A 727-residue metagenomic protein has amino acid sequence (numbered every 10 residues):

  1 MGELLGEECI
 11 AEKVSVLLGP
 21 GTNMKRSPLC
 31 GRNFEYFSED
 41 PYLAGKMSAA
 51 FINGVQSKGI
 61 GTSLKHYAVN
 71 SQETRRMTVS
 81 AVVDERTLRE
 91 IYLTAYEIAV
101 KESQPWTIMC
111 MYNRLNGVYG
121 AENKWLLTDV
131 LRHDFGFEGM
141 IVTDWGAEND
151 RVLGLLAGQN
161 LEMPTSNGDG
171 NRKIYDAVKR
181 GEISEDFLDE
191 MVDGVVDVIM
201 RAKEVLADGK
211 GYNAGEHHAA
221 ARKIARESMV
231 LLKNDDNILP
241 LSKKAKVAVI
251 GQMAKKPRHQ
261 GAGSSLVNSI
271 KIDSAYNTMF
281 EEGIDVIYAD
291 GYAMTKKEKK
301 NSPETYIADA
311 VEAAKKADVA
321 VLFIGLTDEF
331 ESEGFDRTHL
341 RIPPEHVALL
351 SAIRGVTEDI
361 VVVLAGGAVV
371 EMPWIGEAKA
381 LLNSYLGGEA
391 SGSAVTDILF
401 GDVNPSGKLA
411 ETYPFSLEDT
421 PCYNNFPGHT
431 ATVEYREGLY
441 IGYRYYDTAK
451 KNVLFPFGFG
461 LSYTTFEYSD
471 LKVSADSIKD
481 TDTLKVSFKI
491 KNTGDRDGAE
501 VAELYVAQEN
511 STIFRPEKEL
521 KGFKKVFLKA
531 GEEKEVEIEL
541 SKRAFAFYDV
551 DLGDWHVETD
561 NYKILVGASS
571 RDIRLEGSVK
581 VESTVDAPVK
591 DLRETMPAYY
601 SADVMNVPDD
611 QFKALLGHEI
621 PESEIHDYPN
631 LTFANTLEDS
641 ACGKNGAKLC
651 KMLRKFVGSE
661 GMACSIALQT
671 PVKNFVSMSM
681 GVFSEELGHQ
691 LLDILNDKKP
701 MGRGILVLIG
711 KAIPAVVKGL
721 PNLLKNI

Functional and structural regions predicted by a protein language model:
M1-F547, N561-L565, S570, G646 (+5 more regions): Glycoside hydrolase catalytic-domain context in secreted enzymes
K179, M200, T448, S462 (+10 more regions): Generic surface-pattern signal
K542-V589: Terminal connector regions
G577-N645: Charged, amphipathic alpha-helical linkers/stalks
F612, E619-L724: Zn2+-dependent metallopeptidase catalytic domains
